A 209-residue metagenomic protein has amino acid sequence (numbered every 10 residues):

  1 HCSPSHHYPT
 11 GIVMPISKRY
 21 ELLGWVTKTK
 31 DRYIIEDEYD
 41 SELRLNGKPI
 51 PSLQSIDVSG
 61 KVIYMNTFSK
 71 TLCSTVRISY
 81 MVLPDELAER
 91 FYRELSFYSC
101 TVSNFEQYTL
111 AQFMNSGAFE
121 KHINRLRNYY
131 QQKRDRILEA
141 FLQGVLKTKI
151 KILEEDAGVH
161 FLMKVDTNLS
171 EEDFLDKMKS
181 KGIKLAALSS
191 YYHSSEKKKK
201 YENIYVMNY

Functional and structural regions predicted by a protein language model:
H1-L45: Active-site phosphate-binding strand-loop segment of PLP-dependent enzymes
P4, L83, L162-N168, L185-Y209: Conserved PLP-binding active-site segment of the aspartate aminotransferase-like
K28-K30, G60, K181: Helix C-cap/helix->beta junction micro-motif
Y33, K61-I63, K184: Proline-centered loop/turn at the N-terminus of a beta-strand
P51-S52, Y92, L110, F141: Catalytic cores of nucleotide-enabled group-transfer and carboxylate-activating enzymes in metabolic and assembly-line
V58-N128: Conserved core segment of the aminotransferase class I/II
R127-L138, I150-K164, E171-K177, K200: Conserved glycine-rich beta-strand-loop-beta hairpin in the small C-terminal domain of fold type I
